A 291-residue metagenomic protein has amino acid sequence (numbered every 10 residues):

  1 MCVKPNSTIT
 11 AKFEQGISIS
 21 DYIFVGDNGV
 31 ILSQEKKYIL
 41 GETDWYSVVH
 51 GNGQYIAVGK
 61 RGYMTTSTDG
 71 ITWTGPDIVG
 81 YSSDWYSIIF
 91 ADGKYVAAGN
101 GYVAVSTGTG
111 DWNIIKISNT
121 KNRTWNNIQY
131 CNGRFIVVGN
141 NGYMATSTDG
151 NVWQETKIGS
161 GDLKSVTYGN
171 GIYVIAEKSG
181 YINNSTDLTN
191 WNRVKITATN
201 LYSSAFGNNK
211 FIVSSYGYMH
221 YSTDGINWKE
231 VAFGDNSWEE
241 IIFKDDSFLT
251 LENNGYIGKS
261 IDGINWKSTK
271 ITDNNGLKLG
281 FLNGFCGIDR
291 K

Functional and structural regions predicted by a protein language model:
M1-I17: Conserved "repeat-terminator" motif of extracellular CCP/Sushi domains
I17-K291: Residue-level hotspots at or immediately adjacent to binding/recognition sites across diverse folds
